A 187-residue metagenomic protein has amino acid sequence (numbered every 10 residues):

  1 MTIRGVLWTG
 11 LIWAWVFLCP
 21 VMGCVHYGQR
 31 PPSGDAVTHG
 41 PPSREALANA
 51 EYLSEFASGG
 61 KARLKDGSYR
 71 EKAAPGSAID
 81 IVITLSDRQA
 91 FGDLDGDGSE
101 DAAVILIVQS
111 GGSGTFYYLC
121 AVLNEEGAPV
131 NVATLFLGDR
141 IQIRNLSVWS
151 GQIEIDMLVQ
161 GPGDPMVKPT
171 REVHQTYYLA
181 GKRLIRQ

Functional and structural regions predicted by a protein language model:
M1-L7: N-terminal secretory signal peptides that target proteins for export/translocation
G5, I12-L64, E71-K72, I143-Q187: Acidic, small-residue rich beta-repeat scaffolds with periodic aromatic anchors
G76-I79, V132-T134: A short beta-strand motif characteristic of beta-propeller blades
T84-L94, I141-I153: Beta-propeller blade termini
G96-L106, I153-D156: Acidic/hydrophobic-patterned starts of short beta strands in beta-sheet-rich repeat architectures
G112-L119, D164-K168: Structural motif
E125-E126, A180: Short loop/turn segments that connect beta-strands within beta-propeller blades
V130-F136, Q187: Beta-propeller fold detector
